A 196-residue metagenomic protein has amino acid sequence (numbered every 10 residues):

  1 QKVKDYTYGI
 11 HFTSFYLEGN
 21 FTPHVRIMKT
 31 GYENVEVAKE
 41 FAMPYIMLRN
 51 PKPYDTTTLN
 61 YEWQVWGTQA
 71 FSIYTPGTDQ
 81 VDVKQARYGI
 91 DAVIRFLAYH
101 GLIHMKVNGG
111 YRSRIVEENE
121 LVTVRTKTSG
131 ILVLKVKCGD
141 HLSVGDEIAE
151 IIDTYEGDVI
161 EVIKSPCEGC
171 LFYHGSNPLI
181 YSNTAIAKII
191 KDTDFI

Functional and structural regions predicted by a protein language model:
Q1-I196: Structured catalytic-domain cores with a bias toward divalent-metal coordination
